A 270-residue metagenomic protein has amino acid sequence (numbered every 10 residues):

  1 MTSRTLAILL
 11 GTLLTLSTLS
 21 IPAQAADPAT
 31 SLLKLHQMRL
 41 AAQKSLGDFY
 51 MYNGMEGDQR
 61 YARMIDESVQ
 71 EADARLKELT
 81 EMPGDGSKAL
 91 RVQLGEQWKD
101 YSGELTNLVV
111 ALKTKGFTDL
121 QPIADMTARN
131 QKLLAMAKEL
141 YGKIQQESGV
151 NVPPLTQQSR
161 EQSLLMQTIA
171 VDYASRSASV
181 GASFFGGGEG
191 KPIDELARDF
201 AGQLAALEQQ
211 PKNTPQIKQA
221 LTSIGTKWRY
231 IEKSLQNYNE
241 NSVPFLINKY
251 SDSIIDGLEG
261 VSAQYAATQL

Functional and structural regions predicted by a protein language model:
M1-L9: Bacterial N-terminal signal peptides that target proteins for export
T15-Q24: C-terminal segment of classical bacterial N-terminal signal peptides
A23-K34, L270: Cleaved targeting-peptide boundary
T30-R60, Y101, T106, P153-G181 (+2 more regions): N-terminal extracytoplasmic segments of bacterial inner-membrane proteins
S45-F49, T118-Q158, Y230-L270: C-terminal amphipathic alpha-helix
S45-Q59, L76-G86, L105-G116, I144-E147 (+4 more regions): Secondary-structure edge/capping motif, primarily at the C-terminal ends of alpha-helices and the immediately following
I65-D125, R129-K132, D199-Y238: Heptad-repeat alpha-helical coiled-coil/4-helix-bundle sensor or tether segments in soluble regions
D119-L221: Extended amphipathic alpha-helical interaction segments
